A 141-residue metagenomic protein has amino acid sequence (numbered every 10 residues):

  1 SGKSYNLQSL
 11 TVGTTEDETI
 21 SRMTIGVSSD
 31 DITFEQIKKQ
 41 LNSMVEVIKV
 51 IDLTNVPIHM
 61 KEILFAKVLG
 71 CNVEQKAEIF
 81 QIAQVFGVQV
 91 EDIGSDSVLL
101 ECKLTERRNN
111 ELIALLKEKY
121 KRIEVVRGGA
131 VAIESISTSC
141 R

Functional and structural regions predicted by a protein language model:
S1-R22, S29-R141: Long, contiguous binding/interaction regions
